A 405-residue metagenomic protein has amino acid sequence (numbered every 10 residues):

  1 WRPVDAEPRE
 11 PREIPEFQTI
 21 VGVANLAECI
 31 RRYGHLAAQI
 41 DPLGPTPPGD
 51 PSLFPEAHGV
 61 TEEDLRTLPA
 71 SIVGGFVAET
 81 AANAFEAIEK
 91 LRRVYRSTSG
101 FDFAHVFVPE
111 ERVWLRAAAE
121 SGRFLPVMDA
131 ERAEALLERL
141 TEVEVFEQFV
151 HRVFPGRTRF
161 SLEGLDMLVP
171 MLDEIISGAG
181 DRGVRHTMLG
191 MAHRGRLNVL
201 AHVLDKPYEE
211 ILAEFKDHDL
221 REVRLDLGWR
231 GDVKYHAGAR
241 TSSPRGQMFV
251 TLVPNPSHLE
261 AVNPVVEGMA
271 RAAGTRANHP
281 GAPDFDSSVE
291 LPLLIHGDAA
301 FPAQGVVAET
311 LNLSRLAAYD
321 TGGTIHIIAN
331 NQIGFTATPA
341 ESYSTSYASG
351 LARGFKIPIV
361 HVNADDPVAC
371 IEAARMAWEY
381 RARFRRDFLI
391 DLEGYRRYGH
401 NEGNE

Functional and structural regions predicted by a protein language model:
W1-E7, E62-I72, H151-P155, S242-M248 (+4 more regions): Short acidic (Asp/Glu) and glycine-rich catalytic loops that position anionic groups and cofactors
W1-L168, V184: Extended, charge-enriched "interface" segments that sit outside catalytic cores
N25-P42, E174-V203, H296-L311, R315-L316 (+2 more regions): Conserved phosphate/anionic-ligand binding catalytic regions in large, soluble enzymes, centered on
F124-F146, D217-P280: Active-site cores of enzymes that catalyze phosphoryl transfer or operate on phosphate-rich substrates
T141-R152, D173-E174, A179, W229-Q247 (+3 more regions): Active-site-adjacent bridging/hinge elements
V145, F149-E209: Active-site pocket-lining segments that scaffold enzyme catalytic pockets across diverse folds
M167, M171, G183-R185, V253-E405: Glycine-rich ThDP/TPP pyrophosphate-binding loop and its adjacent helix/strand module within ThDP-dependent enzymes
R194-W229, D391-E405: Terminal amphipathic helices with adjacent charged low-complexity linkers/tails
